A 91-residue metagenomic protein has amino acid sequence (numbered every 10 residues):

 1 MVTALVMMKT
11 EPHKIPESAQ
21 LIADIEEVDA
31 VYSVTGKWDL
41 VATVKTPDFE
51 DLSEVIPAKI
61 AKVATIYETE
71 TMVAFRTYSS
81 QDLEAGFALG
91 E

Functional and structural regions predicted by a protein language model:
M1-E91: A compositional/biophysical signature of low hydrophobicity enriched in polar/charged and small residues
